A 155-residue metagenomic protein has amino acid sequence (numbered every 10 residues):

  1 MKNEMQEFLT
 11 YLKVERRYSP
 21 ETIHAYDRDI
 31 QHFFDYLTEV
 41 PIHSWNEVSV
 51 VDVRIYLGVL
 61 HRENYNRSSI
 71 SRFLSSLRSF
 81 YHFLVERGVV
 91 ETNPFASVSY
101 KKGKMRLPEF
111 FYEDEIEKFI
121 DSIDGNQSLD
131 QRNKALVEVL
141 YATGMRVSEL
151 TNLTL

Functional and structural regions predicted by a protein language model:
M1-L155: Conserved catalytic core of the tyrosine transesterase superfamily
